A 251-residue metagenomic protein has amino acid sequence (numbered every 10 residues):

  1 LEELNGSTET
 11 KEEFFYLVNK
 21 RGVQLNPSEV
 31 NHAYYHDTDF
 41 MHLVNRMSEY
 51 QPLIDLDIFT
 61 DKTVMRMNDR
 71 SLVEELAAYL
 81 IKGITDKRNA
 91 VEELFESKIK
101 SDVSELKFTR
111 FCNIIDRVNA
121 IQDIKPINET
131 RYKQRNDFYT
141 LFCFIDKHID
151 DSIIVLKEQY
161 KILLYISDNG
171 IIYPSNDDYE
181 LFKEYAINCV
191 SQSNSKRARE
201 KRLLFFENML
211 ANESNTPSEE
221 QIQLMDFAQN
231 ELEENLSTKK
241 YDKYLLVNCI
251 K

Functional and structural regions predicted by a protein language model:
L1-E96, I187-N194, N208-S218, I222: Basic- and aromatic-enriched surface patches that contact anionic nucleotides/nucleic acids
G83-K251: C-terminal subdomains that position terminal phosphate/3'-OH groups for nucleotidyl transfer/ligation, primarily on
